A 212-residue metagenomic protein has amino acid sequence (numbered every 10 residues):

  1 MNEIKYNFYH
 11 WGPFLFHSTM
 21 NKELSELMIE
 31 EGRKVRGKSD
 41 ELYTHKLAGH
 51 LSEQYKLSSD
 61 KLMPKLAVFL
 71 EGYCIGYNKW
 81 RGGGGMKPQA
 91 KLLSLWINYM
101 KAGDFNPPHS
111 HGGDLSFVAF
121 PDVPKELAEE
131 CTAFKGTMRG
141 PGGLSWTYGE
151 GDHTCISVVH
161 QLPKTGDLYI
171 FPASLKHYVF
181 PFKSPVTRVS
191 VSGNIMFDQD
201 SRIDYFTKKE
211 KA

Functional and structural regions predicted by a protein language model:
M1-P88, W96, A102-N106, E210-K211: Non-heme Fe(II)/2-oxoglutarate
S18-M20, P121, I195: Short beta-strand-to-loop capping motifs
G82, A133, P181-F182: Sparse recognition of residues in long alpha-helices and their boundaries
L93-I170, V186-T187, F197, S201: Catalytic core of non-heme Fe(II) oxygenases with the double-stranded beta-helix
D104-F105, S174-Y178: Histidine-centered metal-chelating micro-motifs
K176, F180-S190: Ligand-binding loop in jelly-roll beta-barrel domains
N194-A212: Double-stranded beta-helix
